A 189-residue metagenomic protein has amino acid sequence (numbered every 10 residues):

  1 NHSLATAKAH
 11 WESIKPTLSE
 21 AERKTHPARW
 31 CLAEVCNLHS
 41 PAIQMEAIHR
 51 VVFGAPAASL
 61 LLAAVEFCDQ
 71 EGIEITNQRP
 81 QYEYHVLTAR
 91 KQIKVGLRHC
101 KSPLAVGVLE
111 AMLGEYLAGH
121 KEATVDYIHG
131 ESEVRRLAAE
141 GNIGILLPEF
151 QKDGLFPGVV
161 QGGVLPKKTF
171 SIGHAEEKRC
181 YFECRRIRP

Functional and structural regions predicted by a protein language model:
N1-P189: Surface-exposed, charge/polar-rich loops and edge strands
